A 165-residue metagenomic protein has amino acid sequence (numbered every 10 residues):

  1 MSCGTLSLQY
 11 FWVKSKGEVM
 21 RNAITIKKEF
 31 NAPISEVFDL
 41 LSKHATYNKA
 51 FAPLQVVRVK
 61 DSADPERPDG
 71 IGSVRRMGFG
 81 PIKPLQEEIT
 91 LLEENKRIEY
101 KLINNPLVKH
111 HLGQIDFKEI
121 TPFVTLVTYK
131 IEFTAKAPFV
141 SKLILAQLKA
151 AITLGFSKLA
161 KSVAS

Functional and structural regions predicted by a protein language model:
G4-R67: Hydrophobic ligand-binding cavity/cleft-lining segments
R21-E29, V74, P84, R97 (+2 more regions): Intrinsic-disorder/low-complexity, polar/charged segments enriched in Ser/Thr/Lys/Arg/Asp/Glu/Gln
K28, Q86-T90, L112-E119, I131: Hydrophobic/aromatic beta-strand elements that line small-molecule binding cavities or substrate pockets in beta-rich
F30-A32, P81, P106, F133-A135: Beta-strand elements of well-folded, non-transmembrane domains
I34-S35, T90-N95, D116-L126: A short, structured loop/turn motif at beta-sheet edges
R58-P106, L154, K158-S165: Glycine-rich portal/gate segments that line the openings of hydrophobic small-molecule binding cavities
I131-S165: A conserved amphipathic terminal alpha-helix motif
